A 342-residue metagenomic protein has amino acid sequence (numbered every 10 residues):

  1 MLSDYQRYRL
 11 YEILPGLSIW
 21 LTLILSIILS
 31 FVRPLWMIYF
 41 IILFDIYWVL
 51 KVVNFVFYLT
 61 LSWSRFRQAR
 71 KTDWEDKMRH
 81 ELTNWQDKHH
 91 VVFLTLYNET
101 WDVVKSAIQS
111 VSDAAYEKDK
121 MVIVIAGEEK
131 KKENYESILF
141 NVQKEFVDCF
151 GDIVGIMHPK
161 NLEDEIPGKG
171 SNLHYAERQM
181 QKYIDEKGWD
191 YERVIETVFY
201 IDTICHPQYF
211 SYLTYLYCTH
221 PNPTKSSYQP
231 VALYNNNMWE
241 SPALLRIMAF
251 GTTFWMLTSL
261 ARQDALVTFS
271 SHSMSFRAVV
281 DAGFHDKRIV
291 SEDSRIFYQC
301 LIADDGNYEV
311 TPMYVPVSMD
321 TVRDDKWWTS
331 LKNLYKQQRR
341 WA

Functional and structural regions predicted by a protein language model:
M1-E81: N-terminal membrane-anchoring/stem segments of glycan-assembly enzymes
R67-K326, R339-R340: Internal catalytic domains of large membrane-associated glycosyltransferases
T329-A342: Catalytic core of nucleotide-sugar-dependent glycosyltransferases
